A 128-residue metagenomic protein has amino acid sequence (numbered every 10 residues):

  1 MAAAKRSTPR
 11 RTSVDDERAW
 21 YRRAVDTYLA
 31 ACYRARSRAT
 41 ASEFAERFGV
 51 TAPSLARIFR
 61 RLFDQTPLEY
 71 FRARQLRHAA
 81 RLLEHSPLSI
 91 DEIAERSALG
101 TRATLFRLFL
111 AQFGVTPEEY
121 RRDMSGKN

Functional and structural regions predicted by a protein language model:
A2-P9, E17, A24-A39, F59 (+3 more regions): Basic, amphipathic alpha-helical hairpins
R6-T12, W20, A103, R107-N128: …primarily DNA-binding HTH/wHTH and HhH modules…
A19, R23, A73-R74: Amphipathic alpha-helical repeat elements characteristic of tetratricopeptide repeat
R36, A41, P67, P117: Conserved ABC ATPase nucleotide-binding domain signature region
S42, R61-G100, D123-N128: Terminal helix-turn-helix DNA-binding modules in bacterial transcription factors
S42-V50, L55, F59, I93-G100 (+2 more regions): Append "Primarily bacterial transcriptional regulators
V50, S86-L88, F113: A short, glycine-centered helix-capping/turn motif at helix boundaries that positions DNA-contacting or catalytic
